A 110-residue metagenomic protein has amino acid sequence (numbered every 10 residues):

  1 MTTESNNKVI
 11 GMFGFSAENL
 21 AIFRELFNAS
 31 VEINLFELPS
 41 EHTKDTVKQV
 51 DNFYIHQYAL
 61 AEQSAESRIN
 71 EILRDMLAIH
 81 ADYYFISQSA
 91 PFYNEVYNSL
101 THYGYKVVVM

Functional and structural regions predicted by a protein language model:
T3-V9: A short, charged/proline- and glycine-enriched loop that marks the coil->beta-strand transition at the N-terminal
N6, Q49, H80-A81, Y103: Short loop/turn motifs at secondary-structure junctions
V9-F27, V31: N-terminal beta-strand-loop-alpha-helix module at the start of alpha/beta ligand-binding or catalytic domains
G11-F13, F36, I86-S87: Short hydrophobic segments within beta-strands
A17-E18, Y58, E62-D75, I79 (+1 more regions): Active-site and donor-binding regions of nucleotide-sugar-utilizing enzymes
E18-I22, S40-T46, F92-V96: Short, charged/polar "capping" segments at the starts of alpha-helices and the immediately preceding loops
I33-P39: Short internal beta-strands
E41-Q63: Conserved nucleotide-sugar phosphate-binding/catalytic loop shared by glycosyltransferases and other
